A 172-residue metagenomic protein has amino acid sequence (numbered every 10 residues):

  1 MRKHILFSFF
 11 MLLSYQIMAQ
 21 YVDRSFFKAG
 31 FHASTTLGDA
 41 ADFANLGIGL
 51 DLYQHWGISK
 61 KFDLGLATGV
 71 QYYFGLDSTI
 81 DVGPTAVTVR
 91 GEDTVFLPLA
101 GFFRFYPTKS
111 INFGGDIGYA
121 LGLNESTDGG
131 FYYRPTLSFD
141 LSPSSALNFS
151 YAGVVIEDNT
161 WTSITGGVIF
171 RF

Functional and structural regions predicted by a protein language model:
M1-R24: Cleavable N-terminal export/targeting peptides
I5, K61-L64, S110-F113, F139-F149: Repeated loop/turn-to-beta-strand initiation elements of outer-membrane beta-barrel proteins
A19-G65, W161-R171: Short glycine/proline- and aromatic-enriched beta-strand/turn motifs that initiate or cap beta-hairpins
Y21, W56-K60, F105-I111, L141-P143 (+1 more regions): Outer-membrane beta-barrel strand-turn architecture
R24, F74-S78, D128-F172: Predominantly the C-terminal beta-signal and adjacent terminal strand-loop region of outer-membrane beta-barrel
F27-D39, Q71, I111-L123, S145-V155: Transmembrane beta-strand segments that form the barrel wall of outer-membrane beta-barrel proteins
F31-T35, I48-W56, V70, L99-F105 (+4 more regions): Residues on the lipid-exposed face of transmembrane beta-strands in outer-membrane beta-barrel proteins
A33-F43, Q71-V95, L121-G129: Flexible, solvent-exposed loop segments that connect beta-strands
